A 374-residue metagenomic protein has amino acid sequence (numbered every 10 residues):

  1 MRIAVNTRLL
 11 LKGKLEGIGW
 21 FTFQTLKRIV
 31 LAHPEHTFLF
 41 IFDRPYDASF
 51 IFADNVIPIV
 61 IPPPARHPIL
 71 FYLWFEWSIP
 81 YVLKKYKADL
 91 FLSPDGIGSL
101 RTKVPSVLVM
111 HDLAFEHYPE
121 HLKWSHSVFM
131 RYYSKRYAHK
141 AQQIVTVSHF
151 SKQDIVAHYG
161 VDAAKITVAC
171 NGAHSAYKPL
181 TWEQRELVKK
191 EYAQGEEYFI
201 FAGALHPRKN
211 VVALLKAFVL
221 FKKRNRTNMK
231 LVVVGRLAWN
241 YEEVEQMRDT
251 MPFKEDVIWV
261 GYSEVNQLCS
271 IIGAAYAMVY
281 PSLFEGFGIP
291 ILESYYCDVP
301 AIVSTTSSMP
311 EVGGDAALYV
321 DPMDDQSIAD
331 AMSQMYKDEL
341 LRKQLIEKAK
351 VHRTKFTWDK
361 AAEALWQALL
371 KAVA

Functional and structural regions predicted by a protein language model:
M1-A374: Carbohydrate transferase catalytic cores enriched for Leloir-type hexosyltransferases
